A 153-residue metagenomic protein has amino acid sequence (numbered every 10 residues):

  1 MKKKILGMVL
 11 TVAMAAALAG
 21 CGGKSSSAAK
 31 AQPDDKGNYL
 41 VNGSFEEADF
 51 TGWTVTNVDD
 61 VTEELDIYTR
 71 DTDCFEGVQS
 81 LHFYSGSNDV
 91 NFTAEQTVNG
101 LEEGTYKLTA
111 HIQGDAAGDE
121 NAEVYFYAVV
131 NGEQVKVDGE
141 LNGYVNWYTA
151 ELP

Functional and structural regions predicted by a protein language model:
M1-I5, V9-L10: Positively charged n-region of N-terminal signal peptides that target proteins for export
A17-G20: C-terminal motif of bacterial Sec signal peptides marking the signal peptidase cleavage site
G22-K24: Bacterial signal peptide processing site
S44-L81, N88-D89: Extracellular glycan-recognition surfaces and repeat-rich motifs
F45, F92-Y125, L152: Extra-cytoplasmic beta-strand recognition segments
E76, S87-D89, L101-E103, D119 (+1 more regions): Surface-exposed coil/turn segments at beta-strand junctions on protein surfaces, enriched
V78-E102, Q134: Secreted extracellular polysaccharide-interacting domains
N131-P153: Extracellular carbohydrate recognition and processing domains and analogous Trp-centered ligand-binding platforms
